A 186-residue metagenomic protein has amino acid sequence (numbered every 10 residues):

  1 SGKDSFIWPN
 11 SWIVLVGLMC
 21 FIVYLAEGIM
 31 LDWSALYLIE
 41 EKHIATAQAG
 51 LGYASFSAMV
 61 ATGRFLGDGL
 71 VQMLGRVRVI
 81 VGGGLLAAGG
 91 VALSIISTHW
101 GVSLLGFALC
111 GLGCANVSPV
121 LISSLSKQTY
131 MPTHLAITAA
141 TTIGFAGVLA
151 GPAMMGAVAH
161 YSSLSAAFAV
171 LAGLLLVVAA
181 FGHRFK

Functional and structural regions predicted by a protein language model:
N10-S57, A61-T62: Extracytoplasmic gate region of multi-pass secondary transporters
H43, G75, I96-T98, Y130: Helix-breaking motifs and short loop linkers at transmembrane-helix boundaries and internal kinks in secondary membrane
G63-G75, A159-H160: Helix-to-loop junctions at the C-terminal end of transmembrane segments in multipass secondary transporters
R78-L93, A169: Structural signature of the two symmetry-related core transmembrane helices
G90, G101-L109: Paired small-residue
A115-T129: Intracellular juxtamembrane helix-capping segments at the cytosolic ends of symmetry-related transmembrane helices
T129-L164: A late C-terminal transmembrane helix in Major Facilitator Superfamily
A172-K186: Multi-pass alpha-helical transporter architecture, strongest for 12-TM Major Facilitator/SLC carriers used
